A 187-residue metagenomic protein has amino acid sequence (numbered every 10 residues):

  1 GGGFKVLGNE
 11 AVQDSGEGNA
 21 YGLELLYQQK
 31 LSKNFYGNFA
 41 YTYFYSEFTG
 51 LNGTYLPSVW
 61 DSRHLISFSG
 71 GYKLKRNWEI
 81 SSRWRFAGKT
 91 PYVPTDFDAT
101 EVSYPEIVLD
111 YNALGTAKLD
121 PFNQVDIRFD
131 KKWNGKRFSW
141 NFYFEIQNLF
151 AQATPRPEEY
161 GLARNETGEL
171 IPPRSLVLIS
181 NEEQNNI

Functional and structural regions predicted by a protein language model:
G2-K89, P94: Gram-negative outer-membrane beta-barrel transporters
F4-V12, T49-G53, I107-G115, P172-V177: Extracytoplasmic loops and strand-loop junctions of Gram-negative outer membrane beta-barrel proteins
E10, L65, T116, T167-G168: Residue-level detector of alpha-helical hydrophobic segments embedded in or interacting with membranes
E17-Y21, W60-I66, P121-V125, F138 (+1 more regions): Residues that define the transmembrane beta-barrel architecture of outer-membrane proteins
G37, R85-P105, D120-Q124, D130-I187: C-terminal beta-signal and adjacent terminal beta-strands/loops of Gram-negative outer-membrane beta-barrel proteins
Y55, Y111-K118, R128-K131: Active-site rim elements
